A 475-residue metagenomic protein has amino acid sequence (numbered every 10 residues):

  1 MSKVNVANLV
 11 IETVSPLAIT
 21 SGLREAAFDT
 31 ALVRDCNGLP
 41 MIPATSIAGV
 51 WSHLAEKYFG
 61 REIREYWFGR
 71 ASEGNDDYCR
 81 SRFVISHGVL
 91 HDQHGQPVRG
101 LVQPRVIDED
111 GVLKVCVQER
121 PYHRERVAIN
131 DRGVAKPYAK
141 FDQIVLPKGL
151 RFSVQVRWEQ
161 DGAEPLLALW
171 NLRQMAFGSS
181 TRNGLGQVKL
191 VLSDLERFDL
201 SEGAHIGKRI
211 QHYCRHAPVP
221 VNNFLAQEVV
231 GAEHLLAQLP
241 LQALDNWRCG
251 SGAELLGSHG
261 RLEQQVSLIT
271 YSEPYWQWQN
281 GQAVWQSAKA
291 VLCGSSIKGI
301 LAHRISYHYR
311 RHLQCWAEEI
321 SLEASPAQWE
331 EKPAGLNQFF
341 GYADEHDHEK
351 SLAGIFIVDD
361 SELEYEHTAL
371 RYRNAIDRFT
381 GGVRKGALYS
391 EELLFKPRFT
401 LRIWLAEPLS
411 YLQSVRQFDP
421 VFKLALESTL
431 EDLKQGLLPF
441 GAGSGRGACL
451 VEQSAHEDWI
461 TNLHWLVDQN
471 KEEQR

Functional and structural regions predicted by a protein language model:
M1-A128, R132-R475: RNA-binding basic/glycine-rich loop and surface signature characteristic of RAMP-family CRISPR effectors
